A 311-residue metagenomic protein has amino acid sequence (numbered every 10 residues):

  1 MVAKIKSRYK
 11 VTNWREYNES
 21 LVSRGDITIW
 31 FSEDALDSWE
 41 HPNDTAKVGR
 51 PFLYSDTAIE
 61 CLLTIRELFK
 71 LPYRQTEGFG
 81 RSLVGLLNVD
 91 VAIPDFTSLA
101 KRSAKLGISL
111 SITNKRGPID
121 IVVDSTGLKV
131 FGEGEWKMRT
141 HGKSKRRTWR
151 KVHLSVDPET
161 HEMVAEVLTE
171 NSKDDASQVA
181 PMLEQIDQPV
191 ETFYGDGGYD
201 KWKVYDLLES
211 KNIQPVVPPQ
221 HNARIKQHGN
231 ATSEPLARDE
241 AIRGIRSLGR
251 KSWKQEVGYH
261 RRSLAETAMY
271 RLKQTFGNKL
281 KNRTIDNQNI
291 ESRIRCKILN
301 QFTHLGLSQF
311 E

Functional and structural regions predicted by a protein language model:
M1-I29: Amphipathic alpha-helical packing elements
V2-K6, K201-K273: Helix-centered, glycine/charged polyanion-binding patches within enzymatic domains that contact phosphate-containing
V11-W14, R24, F96, S103 (+2 more regions): Alpha-helix initiation and N-capping motif
W14, W30, L36-E40, W136 (+2 more regions): Tryptophan-centered motif/residue detector
N18, V22-K70: Basic, short loop/linker segments at the boundary and entry of helix-turn-helix/winged-helix-like folds
D44-E60, L68-R74, G78, S82 (+5 more regions): Polybasic low-complexity intrinsically disordered regions
D56-L68, R250-E311: Basic, amphipathic alpha-helical segments enriched in Lys/Arg and hydrophobic/aromatic residues
L87-D90, Q301: Short arginine-rich
